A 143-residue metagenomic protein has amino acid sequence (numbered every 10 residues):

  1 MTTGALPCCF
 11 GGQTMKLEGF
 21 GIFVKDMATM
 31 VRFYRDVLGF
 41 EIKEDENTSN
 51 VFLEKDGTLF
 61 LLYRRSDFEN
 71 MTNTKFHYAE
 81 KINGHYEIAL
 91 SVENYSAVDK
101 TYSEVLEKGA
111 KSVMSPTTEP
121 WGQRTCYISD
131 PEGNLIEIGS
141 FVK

Functional and structural regions predicted by a protein language model:
C8-E18, E41-S129, S140-K143: Vicinal oxygen chelate
G21, A28, D99: Conserved catalytic core of two-component sensor histidine kinases
I22-K25, E93: Residue-level signal for the nucleotide or nucleotide-sugar donor/cofactor binding architecture
V24-M27, P120-W121: Conserved beta-strand-loop-alpha-helix junction that forms the acyl-donor binding cleft
M30-R35, V105, D130-G133: Conserved active-site tyrosine of GNAT-family acetyltransferases
